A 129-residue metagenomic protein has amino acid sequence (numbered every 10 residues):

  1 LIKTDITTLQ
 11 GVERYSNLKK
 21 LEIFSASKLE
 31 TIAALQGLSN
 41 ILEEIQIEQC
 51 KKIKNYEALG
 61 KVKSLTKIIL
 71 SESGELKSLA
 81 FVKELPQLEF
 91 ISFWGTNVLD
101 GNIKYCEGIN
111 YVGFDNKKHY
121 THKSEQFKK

Functional and structural regions predicted by a protein language model:
L1-K54, A58-K77, F81-K129: Concave beta-strand-loop units of leucine-rich repeat
